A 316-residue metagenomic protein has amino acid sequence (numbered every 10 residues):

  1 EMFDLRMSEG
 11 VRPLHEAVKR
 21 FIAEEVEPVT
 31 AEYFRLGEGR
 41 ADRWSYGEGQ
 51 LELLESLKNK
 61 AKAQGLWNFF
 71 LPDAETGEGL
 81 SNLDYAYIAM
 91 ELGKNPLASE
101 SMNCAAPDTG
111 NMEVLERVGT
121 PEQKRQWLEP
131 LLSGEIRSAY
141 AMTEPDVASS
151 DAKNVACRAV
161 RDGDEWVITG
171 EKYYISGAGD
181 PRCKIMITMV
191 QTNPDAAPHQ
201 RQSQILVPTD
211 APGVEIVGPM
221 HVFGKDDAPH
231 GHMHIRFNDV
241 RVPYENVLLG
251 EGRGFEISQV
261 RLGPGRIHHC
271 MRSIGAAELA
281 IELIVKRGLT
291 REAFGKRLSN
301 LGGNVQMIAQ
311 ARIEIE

Functional and structural regions predicted by a protein language model:
M2-A106, R117, E122-Q126, P130-S133 (+1 more regions): Amphipathic, small/basic residue-rich leader segments at the start of a protein or domain
F3-E16, Q204, E215-E316: Glycine-rich beta->alpha junctions and the first turn(s) of the following alpha-helix
V11, I22, G65, I88 (+8 more regions): Buried hydrophobic positions in well-ordered alpha/beta secondary-structure cores of metabolic enzymes
G65, I88-K94, M189-Q191, V207-P212 (+1 more regions): Short Ser/Thr-interspersed hydrophobic loop/turn segments at strand-loop and sheet-helix junctions that line or gate
S99-M112, S133-T143, E171-M186: FAD-binding core of FAD-dependent oxidoreductases, characterized by glycine-rich FAD pyrophosphate-binding loops
R137-V160: A gly/ser-rich beta-alpha-beta helix-loop segment of oxidoreductase catalytic cores
A148, Y173-D180, P264-H268: Glycine-rich phosphate/pyrophosphate-binding beta-alpha loops
A156, D164-E165, T169-V217: A short core secondary-structure module
